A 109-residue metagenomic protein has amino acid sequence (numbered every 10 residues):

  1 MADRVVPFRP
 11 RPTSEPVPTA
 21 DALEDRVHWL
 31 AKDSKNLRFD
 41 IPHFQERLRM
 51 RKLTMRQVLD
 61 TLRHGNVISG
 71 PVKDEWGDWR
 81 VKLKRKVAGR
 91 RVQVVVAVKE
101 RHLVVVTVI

Functional and structural regions predicted by a protein language model:
M1-I109: Ribonuclease/tRNase effector modules and their secretory precursors
